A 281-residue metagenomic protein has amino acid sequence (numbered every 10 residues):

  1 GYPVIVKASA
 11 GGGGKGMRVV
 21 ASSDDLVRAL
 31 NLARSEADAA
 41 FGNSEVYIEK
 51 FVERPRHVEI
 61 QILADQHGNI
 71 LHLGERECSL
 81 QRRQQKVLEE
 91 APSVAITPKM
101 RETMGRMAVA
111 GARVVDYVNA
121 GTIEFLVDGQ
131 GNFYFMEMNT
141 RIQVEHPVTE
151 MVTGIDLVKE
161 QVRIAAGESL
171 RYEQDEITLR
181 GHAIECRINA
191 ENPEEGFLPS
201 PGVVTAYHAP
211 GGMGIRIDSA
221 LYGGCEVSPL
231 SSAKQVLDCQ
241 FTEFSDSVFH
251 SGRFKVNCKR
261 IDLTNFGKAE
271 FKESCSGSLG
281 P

Functional and structural regions predicted by a protein language model:
G1-I5: Acidic/histidine-enriched active-site and ligand-binding environments that engage anionic O-linkages
A8, G13, V20-Q240, R253 (+1 more regions): ATP-dependent carboxylate activation and anion-phosphoryl transfer catalytic cores that bind Mg-ATP to form
T242-F254, T264, A269, S274-S278: Short linear motifs in low-complexity or flexible loops
N257-I261: Low-complexity, glycine/proline/serine-enriched flexible coil segments that act as short hinges or interruptions within
